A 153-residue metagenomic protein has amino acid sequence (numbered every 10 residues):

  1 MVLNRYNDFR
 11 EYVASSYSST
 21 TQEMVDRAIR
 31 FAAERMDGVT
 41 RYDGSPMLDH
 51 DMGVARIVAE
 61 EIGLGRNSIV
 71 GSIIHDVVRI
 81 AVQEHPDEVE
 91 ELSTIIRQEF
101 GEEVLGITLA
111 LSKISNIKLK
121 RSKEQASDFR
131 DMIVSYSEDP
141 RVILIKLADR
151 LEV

Functional and structural regions predicted by a protein language model:
M1-V153: Active-site helical microenvironments for divalent-metal-assisted chemistry
